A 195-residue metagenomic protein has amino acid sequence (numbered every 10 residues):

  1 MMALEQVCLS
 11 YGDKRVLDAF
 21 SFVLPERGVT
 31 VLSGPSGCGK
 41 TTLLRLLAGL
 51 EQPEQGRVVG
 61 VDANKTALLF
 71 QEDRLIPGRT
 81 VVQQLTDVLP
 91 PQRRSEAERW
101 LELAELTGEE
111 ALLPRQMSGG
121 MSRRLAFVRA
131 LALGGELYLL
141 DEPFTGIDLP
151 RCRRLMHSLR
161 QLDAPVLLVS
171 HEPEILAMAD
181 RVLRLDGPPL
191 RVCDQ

Functional and structural regions predicted by a protein language model:
S33-P35: The feature captures the beta-strand-to-loop junction immediately N-terminal to the Walker
A48: Helix-to-loop junction immediately C-terminal to a conserved catalytic motif
E72, G78-Q92, E96: Q-loop/switch helix immediately C-terminal to the Walker
R94-E109: Conserved ABC ATPase "signature" region
L113-M121: Conserved ABC ATPase signature
F127: Hydrophobic anchor residue at the start of the ABC signature
Y138-E142: Catalytic Walker B motif of ABC-type/P-loop ATPase nucleotide-binding domains
